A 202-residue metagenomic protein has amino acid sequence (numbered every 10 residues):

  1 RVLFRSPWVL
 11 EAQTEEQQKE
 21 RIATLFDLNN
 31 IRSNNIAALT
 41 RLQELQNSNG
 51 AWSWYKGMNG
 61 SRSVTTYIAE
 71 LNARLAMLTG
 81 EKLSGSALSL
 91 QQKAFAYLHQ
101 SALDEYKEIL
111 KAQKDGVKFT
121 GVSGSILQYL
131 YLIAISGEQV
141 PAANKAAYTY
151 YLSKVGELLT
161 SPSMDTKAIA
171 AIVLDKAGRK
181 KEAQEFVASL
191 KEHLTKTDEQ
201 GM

Functional and structural regions predicted by a protein language model:
R1-M202: Large, well-folded core regions of big proteins
